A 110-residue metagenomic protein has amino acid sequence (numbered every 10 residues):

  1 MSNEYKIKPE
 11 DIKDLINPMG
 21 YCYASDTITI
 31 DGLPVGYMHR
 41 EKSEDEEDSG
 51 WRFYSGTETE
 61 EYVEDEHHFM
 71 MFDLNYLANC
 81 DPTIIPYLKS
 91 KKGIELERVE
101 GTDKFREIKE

Functional and structural regions predicted by a protein language model:
S2-Y23: Negatively charged, low-complexity tracts enriched in Asp/Glu with abundant Ser/Thr
Y5, Y21, F53, F69-F72 (+1 more regions): Phenylalanine-focused residue identity feature
L15-P18, S25-D31, P82-K89: Short, solvent-exposed secondary-structure boundary motifs
M19-E47, W51: Amphipathic, interaction-prone secondary-structure segments
M38-Y87: Acidic, aromatic-enriched beta-alpha/helix-loop junctions
M70-E110: Short, compact, well-ordered microdomains
